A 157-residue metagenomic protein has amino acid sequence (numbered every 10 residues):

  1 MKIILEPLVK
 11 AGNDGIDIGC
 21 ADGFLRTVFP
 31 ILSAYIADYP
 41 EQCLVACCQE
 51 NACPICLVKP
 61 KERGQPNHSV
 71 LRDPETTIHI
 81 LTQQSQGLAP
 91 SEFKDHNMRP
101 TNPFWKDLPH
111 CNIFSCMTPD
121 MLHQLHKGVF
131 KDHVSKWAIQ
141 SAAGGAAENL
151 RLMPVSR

Functional and structural regions predicted by a protein language model:
M1, E6-R157: Charged (Asp/Glu and Lys/Arg) segments that form or flank catalytic channels of large polymer- and nucleotide-handling
